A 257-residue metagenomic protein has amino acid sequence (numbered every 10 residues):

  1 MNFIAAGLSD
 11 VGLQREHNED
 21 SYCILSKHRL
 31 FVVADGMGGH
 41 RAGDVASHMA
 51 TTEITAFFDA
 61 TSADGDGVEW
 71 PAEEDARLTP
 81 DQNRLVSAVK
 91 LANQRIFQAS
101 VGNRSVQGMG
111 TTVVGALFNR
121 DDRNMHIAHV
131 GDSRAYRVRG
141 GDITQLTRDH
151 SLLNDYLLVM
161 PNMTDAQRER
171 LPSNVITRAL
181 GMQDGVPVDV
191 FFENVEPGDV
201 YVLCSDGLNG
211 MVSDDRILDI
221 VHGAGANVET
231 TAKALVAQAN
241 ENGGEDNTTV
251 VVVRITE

Functional and structural regions predicted by a protein language model:
M1-E257: PP2C/PPM-type serine/threonine phosphatase catalytic domain
